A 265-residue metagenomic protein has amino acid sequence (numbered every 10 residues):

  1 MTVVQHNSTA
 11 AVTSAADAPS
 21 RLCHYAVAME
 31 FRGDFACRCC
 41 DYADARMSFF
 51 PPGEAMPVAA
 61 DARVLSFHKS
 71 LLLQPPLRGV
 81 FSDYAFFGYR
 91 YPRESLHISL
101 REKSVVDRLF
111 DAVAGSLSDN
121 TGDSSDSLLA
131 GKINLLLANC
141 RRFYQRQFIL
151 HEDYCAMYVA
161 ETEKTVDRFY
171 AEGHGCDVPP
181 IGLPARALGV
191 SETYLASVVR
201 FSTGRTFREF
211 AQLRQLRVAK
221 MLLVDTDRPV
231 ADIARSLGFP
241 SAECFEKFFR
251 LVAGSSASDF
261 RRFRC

Functional and structural regions predicted by a protein language model:
Q5-Y91, G122: N-terminal regulatory/effector-sensing and dimerization cores that precede helix-turn-helix DNA-binding domains
G88-N134, N139, T162: Amphipathic alpha-helical segments enriched in hydrophobic/aromatic residues interleaved with Lys/Arg
H151-L188, F210-R228: A short, Lys/Arg-enriched amphipathic alpha-helix from helix-turn-helix/homeodomain DNA-binding modules
G182, R208, A231, K247 (+1 more regions): Residues within the helices of the helix-turn-helix
L183-V190, L195, V199, I233-P240 (+2 more regions): Append "Primarily bacterial transcriptional regulators
F201-E243, R262-C265: Terminal helix-turn-helix DNA-binding modules in bacterial transcription factors
E243-C265: …primarily DNA-binding HTH/wHTH and HhH modules…
